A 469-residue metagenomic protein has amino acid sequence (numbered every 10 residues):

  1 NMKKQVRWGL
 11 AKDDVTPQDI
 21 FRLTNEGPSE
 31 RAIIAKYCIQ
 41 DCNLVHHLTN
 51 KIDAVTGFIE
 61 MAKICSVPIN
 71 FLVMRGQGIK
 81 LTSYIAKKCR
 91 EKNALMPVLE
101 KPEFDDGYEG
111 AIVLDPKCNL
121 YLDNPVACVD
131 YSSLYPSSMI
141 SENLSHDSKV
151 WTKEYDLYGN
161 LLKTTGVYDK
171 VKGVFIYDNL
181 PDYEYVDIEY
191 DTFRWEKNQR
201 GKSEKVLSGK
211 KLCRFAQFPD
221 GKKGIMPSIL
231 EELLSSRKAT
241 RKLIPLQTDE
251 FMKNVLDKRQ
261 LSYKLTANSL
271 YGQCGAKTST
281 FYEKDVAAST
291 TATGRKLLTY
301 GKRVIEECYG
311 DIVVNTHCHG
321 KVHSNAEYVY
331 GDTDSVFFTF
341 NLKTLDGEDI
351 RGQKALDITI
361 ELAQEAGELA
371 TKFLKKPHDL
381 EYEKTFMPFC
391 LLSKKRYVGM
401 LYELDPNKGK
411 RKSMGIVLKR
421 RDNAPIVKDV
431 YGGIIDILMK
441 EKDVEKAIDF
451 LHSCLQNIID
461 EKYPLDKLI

Functional and structural regions predicted by a protein language model:
N1-V15: Metal-dependent DNA phosphodiester-chemistry modules and their immediately adjacent helices/loops in DNA-processing
Q18-E154, Y158-N160, T164, M252-E307 (+4 more regions): Common nucleic-acid-contacting/processivity interface regions adjacent to the catalytic cores of nucleic-acid enzymes
E26-H46, G224-D257, I434, E441-V444 (+1 more regions): Basic, alpha-helical interaction scaffolds
V55, K149, L246-T248, Y300-A326 (+2 more regions): Secondary-structure transition/capping motifs at alpha-helix termini and the adjoining loop/turn into the next element
P102-T280, K395-R421, V427: Catalytic nucleotidyl-transfer cores of nucleotide-processing enzymes
M139-N143, K238, K242-P245, G272-G275 (+8 more regions): Hydrophobic alpha-helix feature that most strongly marks membrane-spanning transmembrane helices and their immediate
A326, F337-I469: C-terminal polymerase-core module
